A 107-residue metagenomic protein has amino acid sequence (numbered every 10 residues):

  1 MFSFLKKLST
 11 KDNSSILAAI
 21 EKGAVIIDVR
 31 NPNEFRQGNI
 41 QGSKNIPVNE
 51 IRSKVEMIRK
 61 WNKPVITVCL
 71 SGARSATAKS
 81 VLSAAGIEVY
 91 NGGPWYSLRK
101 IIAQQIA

Functional and structural regions predicted by a protein language model:
F2-S15, K22, P32-P64, A73-A107: Rhodanese-like catalytic fold shared by cysteine-dependent sulfurtransferases and DSP/PTP-type phosphatases
V25-V29: Short hydrophobic beta-strand that contains or immediately precedes a catalytic carboxylate
V68: Short, surface-exposed ligand- or partner-binding patches at beta-edge/loop junctions that are enriched in aromatics
